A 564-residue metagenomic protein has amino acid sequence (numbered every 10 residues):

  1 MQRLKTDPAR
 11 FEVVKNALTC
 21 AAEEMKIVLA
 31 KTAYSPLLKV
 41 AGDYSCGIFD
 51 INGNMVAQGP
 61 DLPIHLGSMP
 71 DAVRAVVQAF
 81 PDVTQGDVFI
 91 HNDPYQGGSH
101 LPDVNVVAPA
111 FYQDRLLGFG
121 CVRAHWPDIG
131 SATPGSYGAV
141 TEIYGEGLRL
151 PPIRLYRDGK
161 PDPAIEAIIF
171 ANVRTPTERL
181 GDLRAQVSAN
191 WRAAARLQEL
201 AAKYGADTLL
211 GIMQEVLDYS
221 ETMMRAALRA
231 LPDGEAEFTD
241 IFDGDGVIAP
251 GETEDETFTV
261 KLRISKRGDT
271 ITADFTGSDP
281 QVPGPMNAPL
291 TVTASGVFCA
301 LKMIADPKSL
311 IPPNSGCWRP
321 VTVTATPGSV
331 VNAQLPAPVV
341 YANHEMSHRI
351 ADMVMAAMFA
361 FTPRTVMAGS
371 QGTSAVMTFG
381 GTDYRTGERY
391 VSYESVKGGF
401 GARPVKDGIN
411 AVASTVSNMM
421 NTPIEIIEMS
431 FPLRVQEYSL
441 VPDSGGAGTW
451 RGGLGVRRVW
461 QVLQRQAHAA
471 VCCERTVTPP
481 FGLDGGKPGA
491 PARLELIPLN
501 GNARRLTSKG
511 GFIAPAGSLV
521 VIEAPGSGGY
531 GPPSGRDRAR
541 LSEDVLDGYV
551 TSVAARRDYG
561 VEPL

Functional and structural regions predicted by a protein language model:
M1-Q85, I90-Y112, L116-L564: Glycine/proline-enriched, intrinsically flexible loops and inter-domain linkers
